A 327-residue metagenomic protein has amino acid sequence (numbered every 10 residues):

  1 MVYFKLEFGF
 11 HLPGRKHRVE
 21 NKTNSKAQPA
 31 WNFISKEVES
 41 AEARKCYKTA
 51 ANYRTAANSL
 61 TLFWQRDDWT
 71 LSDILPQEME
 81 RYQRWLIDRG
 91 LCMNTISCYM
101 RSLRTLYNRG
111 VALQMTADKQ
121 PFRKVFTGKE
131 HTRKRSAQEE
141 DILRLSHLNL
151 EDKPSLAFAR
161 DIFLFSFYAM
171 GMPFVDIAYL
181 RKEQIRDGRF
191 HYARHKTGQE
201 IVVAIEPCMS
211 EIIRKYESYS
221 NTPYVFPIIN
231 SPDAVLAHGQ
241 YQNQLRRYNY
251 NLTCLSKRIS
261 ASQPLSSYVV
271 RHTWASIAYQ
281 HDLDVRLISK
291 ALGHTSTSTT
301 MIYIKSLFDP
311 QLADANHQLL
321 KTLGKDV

Functional and structural regions predicted by a protein language model:
P13-R89: Basic/aromatic-enriched alpha-helical hairpins
S59, D88-P121, M172: N-terminal DNA-binding recognition helix of tyrosine site-specific recombinases/integrases
R81, A112, T116-N149, S231-Q240: Flexible interdomain linker/hinge and immediately adjacent N-terminus of the catalytic tyrosine-recombinase domain
P154, N249-K290: Short, basic (Lys/Arg/His-rich) helix/loop patches that form interaction surfaces in the mid-to-C-terminal regions
E183-R189, A261-Q263, L283-I302, V327: Short, polar N-cap/turn motifs at the start of nucleic acid-interacting alpha helices
R194-G198, L292-H317: Catalytic-site neighborhood detector that most strongly recognizes the C-terminal catalytic loop/helix of tyrosine
V202-P207, K305-V327: DNA/chromatin major-groove-contacting recognition/catalytic segments
E206-S262: Active-site/catalytic core of tyrosine-dependent DNA strand-transfer enzymes
